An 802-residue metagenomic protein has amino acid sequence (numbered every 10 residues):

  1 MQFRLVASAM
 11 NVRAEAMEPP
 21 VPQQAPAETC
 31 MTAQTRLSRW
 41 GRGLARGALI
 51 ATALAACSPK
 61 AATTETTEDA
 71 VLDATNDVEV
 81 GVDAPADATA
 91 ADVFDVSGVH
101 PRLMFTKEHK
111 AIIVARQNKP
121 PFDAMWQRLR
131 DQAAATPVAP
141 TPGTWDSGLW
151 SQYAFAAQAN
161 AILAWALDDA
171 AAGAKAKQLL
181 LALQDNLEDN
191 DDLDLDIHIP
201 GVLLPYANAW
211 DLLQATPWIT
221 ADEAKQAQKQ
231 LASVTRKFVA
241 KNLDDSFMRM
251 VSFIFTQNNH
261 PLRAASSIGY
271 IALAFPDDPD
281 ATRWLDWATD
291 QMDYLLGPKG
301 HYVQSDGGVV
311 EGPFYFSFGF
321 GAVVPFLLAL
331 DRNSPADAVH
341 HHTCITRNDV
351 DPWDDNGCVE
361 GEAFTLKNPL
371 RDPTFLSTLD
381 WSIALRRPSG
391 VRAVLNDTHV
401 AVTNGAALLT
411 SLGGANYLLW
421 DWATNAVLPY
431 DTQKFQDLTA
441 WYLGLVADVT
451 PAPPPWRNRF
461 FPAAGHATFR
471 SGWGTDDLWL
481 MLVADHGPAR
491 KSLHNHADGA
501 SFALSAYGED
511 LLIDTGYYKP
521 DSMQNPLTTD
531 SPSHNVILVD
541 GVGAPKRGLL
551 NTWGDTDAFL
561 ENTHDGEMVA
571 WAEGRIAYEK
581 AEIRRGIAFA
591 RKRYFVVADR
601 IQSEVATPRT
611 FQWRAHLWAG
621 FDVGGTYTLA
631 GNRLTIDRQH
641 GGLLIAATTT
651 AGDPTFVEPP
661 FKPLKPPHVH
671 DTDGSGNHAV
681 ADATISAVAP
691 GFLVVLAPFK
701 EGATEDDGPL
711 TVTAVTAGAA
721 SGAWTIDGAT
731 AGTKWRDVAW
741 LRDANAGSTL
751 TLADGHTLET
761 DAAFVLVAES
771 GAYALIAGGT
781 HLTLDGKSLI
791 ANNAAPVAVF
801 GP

Functional and structural regions predicted by a protein language model:
Q2, Q23-Q24, Q34: Low-complexity, intrinsically disordered or signal/transmembrane-proximal segments
A14-C30, L54-V93: Ser/Thr-rich, Pro/Gly/Ala-heavy low-complexity intrinsically disordered linkers and tails of secreted extracellular
C30-A48: Bacterial N-terminal signal peptides that target proteins for export
D83, D87-P120: N-terminal module-boundary/linker segments of secreted carbohydrate-active enzymes
R102, K110, Q117, P121-L376 (+1 more regions): Aromatic-lined, polymer-binding surfaces characteristic of secreted/periplasmic polysaccharide-degrading enzymes
F318-L511, H564, I685-A689, V712-T716 (+1 more regions): Carbohydrate-active enzyme catalytic cores, enriched for enzymes that act on polyanionic acidic polysaccharides
L395-A406, L511-D530, N535: Aromatic/acidic polysaccharide-binding cleft in carbohydrate-active enzymes
Y518, S522-G801: CBM-like, beta-strand-rich accessory domains located in the C-terminal region of large, secreted polysaccharide-active
